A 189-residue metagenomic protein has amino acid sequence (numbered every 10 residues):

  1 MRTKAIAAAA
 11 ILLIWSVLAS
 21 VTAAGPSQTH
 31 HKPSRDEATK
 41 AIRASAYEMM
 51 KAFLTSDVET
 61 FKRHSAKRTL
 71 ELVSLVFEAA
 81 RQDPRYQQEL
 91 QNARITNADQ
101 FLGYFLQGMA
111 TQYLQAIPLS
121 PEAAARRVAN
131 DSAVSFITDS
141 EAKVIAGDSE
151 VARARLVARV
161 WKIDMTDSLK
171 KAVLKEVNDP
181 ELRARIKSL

Functional and structural regions predicted by a protein language model:
M1-A10: Bacterial N-terminal signal peptides that target proteins for export
A9-A19: Bacterial N-terminal signal peptides
S20-E59, R63, K67-L75, A79 (+1 more regions): Short, low-complexity N-terminal intrinsically disordered segments enriched in polar/charged residues
K62, S74-F77, R81, L90 (+5 more regions): Residue-level detector of alpha-helical secondary structure
Q87-P121: Low-complexity, serine/threonine/proline-enriched polar segments
R126-L189: Low-complexity, intrinsically disordered terminal/linker segments enriched in charged and Gly/Pro repeats
